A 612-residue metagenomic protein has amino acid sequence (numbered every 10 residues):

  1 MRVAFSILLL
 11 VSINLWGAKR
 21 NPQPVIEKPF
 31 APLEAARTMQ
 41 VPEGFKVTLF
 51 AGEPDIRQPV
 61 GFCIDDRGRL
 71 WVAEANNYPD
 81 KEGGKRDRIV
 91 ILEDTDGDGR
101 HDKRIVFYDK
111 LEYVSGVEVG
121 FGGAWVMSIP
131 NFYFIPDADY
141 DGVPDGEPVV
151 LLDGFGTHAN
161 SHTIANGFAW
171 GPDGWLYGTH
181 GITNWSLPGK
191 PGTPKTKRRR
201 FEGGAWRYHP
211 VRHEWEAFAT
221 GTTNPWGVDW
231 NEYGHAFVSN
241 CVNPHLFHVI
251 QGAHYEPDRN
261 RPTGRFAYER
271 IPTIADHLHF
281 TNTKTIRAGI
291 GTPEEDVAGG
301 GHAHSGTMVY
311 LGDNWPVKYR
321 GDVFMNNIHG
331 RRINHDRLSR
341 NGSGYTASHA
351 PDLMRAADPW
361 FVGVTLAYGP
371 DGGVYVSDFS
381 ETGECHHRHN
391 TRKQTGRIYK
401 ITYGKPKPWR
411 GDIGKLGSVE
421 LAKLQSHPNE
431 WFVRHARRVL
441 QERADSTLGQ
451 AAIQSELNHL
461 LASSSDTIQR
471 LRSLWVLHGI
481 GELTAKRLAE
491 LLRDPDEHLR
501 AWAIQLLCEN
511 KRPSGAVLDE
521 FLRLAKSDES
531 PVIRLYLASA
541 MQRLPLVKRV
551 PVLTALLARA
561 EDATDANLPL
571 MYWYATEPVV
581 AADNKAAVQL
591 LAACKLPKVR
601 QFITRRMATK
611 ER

Functional and structural regions predicted by a protein language model:
M1-L8: Sec-dependent signal peptide recognition, specifically the positively charged N-region followed immediately by
L8-G17: Hydrophobic h-region of N-terminal signal peptides that target proteins for export in Gram-negative bacteria
G17-K423, W431, V439-Q441, T484: Beta-propeller domains with acidic blade repeats across secreted/periplasmic ectodomains and cytosolic WD/CNH propellers
S377, Q394, I401-R612: Long, ordered, helix-rich scaffold segments
